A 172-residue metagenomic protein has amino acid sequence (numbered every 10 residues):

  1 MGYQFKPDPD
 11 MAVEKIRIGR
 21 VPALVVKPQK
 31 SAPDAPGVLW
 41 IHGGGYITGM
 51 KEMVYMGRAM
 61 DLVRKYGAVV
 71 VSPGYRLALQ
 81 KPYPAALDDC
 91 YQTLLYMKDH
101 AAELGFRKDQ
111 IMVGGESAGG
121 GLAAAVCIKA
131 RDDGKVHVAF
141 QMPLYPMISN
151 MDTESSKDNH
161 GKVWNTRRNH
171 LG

Functional and structural regions predicted by a protein language model:
M1-Y3: Alpha-helical membrane-targeting segments
F5-G172: Alpha/beta-hydrolase superfamily serine-hydrolase fold, recognizing
